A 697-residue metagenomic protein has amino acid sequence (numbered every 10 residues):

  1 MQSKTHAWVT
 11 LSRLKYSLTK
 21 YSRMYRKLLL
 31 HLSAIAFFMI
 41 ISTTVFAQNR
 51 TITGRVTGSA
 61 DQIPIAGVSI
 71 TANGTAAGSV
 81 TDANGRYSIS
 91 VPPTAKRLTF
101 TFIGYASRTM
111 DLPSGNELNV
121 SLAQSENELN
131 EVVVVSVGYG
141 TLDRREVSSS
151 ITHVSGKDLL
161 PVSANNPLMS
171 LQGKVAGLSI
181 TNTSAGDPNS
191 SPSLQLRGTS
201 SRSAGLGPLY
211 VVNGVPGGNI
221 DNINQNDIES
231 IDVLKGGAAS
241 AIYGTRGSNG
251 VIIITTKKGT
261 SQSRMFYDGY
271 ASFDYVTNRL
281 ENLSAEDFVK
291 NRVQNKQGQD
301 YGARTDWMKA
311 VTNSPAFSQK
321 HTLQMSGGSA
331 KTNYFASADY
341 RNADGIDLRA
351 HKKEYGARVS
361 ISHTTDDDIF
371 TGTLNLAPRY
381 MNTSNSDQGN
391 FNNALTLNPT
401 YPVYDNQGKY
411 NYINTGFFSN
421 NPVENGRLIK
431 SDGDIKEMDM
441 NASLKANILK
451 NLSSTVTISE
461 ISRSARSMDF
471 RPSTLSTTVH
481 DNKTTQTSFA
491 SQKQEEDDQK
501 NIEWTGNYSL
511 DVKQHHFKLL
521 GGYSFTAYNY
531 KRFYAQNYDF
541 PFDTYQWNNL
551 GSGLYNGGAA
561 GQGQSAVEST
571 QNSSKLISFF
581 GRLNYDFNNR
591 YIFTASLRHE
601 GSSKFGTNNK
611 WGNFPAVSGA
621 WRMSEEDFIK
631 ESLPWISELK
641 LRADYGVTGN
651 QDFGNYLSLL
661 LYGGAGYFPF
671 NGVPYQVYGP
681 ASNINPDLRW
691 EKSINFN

Functional and structural regions predicted by a protein language model:
Q2-V359, T364-D366, F370-A377, D439 (+2 more regions): Short, small/polar-rich motifs associated with maturation and membrane association, primarily at protein termini
T141-V147, S419, S476, G672: Flexible hinge/switch segments at interdomain interfaces of large molecular machines
G207, A316-Q319, S360-D366, T371-Y380 (+2 more regions): Extracellular/periplasmic, surface-exposed regions of secreted and cell-surface proteins
Q324-K331, T474, F540-F542, N584: Short glycine/proline-enriched loop/turn "hinge" motifs that connect secondary-structure elements and lie
N385-D387, V403, G433: Immediate N-terminus of the mature polypeptide
G389-V423, L428: Acidic, glycine-rich flexible loop segments
V479-N482: Aromatic- and acidic-residue-enriched carbohydrate-binding clefts of CAZyme catalytic domains
